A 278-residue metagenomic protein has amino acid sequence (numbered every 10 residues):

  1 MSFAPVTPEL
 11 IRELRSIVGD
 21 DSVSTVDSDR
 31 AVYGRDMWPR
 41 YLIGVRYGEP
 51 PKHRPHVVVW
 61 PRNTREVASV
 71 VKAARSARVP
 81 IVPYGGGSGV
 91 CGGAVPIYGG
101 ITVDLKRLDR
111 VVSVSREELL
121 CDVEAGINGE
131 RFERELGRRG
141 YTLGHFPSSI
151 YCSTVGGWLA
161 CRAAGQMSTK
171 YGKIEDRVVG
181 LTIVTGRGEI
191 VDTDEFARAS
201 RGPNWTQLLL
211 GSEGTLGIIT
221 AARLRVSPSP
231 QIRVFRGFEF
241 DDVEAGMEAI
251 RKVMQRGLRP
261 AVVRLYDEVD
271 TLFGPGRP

Functional and structural regions predicted by a protein language model:
M1-K72, G89-L119, E268-P278: N-terminal flexible segment immediately upstream of the FAD-binding catalytic core in FAD-dependent oxidoreductases
E9-D21, S69-A77, E135, R139 (+1 more regions): Generic non-transmembrane alpha-helical segments
S22, R78-P80, F235: Beta-sheet entry/capping signal
D27, P83-G87, A94, L105 (+2 more regions): Glycine-rich, histidine-containing beta strand-loop boundary motifs that form or position
Y47-I81, G165, E189, G211 (+2 more regions): Soluble FAD-dependent oxygen oxidases
R75-A77, Y84-G86, S153, R177: Short, basic and Ser/Thr-rich N-terminal targeting/leader segments
I81-P83, V90, F132: Extended, hydrophobic alpha-helical segments in both membrane/secreted and soluble proteins
R110-R264: FAD-binding subdomain of flavoenzyme oxidoreductases
